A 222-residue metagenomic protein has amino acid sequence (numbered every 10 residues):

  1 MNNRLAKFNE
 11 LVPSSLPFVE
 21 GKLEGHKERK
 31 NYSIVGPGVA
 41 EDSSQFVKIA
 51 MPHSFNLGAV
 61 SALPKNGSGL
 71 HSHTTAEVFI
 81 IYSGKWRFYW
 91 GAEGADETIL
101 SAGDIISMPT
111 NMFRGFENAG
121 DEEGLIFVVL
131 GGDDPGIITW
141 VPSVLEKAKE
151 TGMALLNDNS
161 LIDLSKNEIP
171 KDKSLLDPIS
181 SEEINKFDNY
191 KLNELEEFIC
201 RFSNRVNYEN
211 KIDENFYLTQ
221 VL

Functional and structural regions predicted by a protein language model:
M1-H53, D158-L222: A short, N-terminal "cap"/entry segment at the start of jelly-roll beta-barrel domains of the cupin/DSBH fold
M1-N3, F113-F187: Double-stranded beta-helix
Q45-A50, G67-H73, W90, E97-I99 (+1 more regions): Short histidine-centered beta-strand/loop micro-motifs that create catalytic or ligand/metal-coordination sites
G58, N66, R87-W90, A95-T98 (+2 more regions): Ligand-binding pocket scaffold of soluble enzyme catalytic domains
G58-V60, F79: Conserved hydrophobic/aromatic positions in well-ordered beta-strands
A62-K65, L100-G120, V129-G131: Conserved metal-binding segment of the jelly-roll/cupin
S72, A76-A102, M112: A short beta-strand-loop-beta hairpin characteristic of the jelly-roll/cupin
